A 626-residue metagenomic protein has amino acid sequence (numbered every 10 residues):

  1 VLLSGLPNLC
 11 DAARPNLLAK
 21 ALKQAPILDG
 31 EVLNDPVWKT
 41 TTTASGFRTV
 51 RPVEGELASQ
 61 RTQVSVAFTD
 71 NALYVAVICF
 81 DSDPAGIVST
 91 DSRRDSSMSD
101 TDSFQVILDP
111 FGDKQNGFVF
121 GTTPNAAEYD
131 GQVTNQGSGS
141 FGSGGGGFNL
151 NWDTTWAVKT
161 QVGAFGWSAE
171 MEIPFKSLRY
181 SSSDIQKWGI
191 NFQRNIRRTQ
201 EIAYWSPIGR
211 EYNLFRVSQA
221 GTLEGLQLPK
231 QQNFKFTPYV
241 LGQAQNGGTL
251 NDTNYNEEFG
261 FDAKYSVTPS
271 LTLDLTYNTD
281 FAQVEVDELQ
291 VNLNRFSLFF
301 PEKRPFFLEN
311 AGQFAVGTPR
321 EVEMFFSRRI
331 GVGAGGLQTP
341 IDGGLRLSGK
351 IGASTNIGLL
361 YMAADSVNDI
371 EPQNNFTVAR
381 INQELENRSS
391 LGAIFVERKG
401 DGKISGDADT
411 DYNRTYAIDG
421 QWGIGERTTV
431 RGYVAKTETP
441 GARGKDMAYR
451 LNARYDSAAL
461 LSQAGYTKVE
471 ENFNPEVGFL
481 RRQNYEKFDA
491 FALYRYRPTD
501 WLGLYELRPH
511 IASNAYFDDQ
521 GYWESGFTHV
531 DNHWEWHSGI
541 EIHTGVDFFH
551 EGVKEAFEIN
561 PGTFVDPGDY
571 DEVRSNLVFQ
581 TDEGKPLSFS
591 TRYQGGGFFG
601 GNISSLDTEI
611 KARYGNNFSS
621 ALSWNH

Functional and structural regions predicted by a protein language model:
L9-E384, S390-A393: Structural preference for beta-rich elements and adjacent junctions enriched in aromatics
Y74-A76, V119, E170, G189-N191 (+11 more regions): Residue-level detector of the transmembrane beta-barrel scaffold of outer-membrane proteins
A85, E128-D130, I196-Q200, A244-L250 (+14 more regions): Gram-negative outer-membrane beta-barrel proteins
T90-D91, V133-N135, A203-W205, G248-D252 (+9 more regions): Outer-membrane beta-barrel translocator domains and adjoining extracellular loop/strand segments of Gram-negative
R179-Q186, L226-N233, S270, S354 (+7 more regions): Short loop/turn motifs that connect adjacent beta-strands in outer-membrane beta-barrel proteins
P207-P229, D365-G423, I542-Q594, S605 (+1 more regions): Outer-membrane beta-barrel transmembrane domain signature of Gram-negative proteins, especially the mid-to-C-terminal
E224-G225, P238, F261-Y265, L345-G349 (+7 more regions): Residues on the lipid-exposed face of transmembrane beta-strands in outer-membrane beta-barrel proteins
P340, R431-H626: Exposed, low-structure sequence patches enriched in small/polar residues
